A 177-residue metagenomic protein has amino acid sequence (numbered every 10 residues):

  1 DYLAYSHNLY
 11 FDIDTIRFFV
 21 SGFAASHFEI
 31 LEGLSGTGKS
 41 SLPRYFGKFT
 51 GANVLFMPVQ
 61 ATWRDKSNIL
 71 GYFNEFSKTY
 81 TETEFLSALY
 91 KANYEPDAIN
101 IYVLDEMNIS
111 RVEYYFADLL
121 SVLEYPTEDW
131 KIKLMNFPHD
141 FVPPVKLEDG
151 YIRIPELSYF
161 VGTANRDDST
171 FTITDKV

Functional and structural regions predicted by a protein language model:
D1-V177: AAA+ P-loop NTPase catalytic core and its hallmark functional loops
